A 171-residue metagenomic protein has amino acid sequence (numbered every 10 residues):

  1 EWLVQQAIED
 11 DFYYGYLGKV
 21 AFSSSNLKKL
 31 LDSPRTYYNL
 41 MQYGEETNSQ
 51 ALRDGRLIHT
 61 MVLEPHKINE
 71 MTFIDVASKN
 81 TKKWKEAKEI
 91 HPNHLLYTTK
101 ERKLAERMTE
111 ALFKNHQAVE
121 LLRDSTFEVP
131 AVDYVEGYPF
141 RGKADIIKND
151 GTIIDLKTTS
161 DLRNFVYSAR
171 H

Functional and structural regions predicted by a protein language model:
E1-G142: Metal-dependent nuclease catalytic cores that hydrolyze phosphodiester bonds in DNA/RNA, characterized by
L122-H171: Mg2+/Mn2+-dependent nuclease catalytic core
